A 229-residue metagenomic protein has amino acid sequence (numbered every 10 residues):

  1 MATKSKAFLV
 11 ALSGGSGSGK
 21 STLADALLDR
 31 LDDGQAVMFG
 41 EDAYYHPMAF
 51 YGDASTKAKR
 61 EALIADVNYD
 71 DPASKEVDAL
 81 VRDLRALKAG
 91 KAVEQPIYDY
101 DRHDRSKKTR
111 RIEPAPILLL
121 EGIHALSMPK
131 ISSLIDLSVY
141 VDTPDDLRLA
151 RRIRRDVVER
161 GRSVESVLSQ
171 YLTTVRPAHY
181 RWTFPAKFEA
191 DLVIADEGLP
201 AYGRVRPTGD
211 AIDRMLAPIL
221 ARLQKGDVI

Functional and structural regions predicted by a protein language model:
M1-K4, E113, V157, R176-I229: NTP-dependent small-molecule kinase module
L9-A11: Short hydrophobic/aromatic beta-strand immediately N-terminal to the Walker A/P-loop
S16: The conserved Walker
K20: Conserved lysine of the Walker
L23: Hydrophobic positions on the alpha1 helix immediately C-terminal to the Walker A/P-loop
A26: Active-site signature of alpha/beta-hydrolase-fold catalytic machinery across serine- and Asp/Cys-nucleophile hydrolases
G34-G40, H46-Y100: Conserved nucleotide-sensing/catalytic segment adjacent to the nucleotide-binding pocket in NTP-handling enzymes
S106-E159: ATP-dependent NMP and nucleoside kinases share a basic, alpha-helical "lid"
